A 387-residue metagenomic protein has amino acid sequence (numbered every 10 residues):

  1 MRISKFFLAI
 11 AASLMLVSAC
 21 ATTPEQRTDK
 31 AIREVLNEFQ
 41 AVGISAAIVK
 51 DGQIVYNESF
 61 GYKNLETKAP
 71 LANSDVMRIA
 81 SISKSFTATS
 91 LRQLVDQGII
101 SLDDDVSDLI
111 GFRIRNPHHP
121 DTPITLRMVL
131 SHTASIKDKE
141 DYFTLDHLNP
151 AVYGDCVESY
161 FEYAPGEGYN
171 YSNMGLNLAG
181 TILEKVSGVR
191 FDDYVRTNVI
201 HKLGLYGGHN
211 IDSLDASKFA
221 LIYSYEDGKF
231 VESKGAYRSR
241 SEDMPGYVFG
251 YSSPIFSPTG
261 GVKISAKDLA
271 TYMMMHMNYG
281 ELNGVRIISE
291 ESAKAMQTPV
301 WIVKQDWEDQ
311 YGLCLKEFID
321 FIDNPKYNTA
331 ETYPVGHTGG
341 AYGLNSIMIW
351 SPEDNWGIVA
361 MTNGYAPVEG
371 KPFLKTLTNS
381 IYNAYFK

Functional and structural regions predicted by a protein language model:
M1-L8: Bacterial N-terminal signal peptides that target proteins for export
S18-A19: C-terminal motif of bacterial Sec signal peptides marking the signal peptidase cleavage site
E25-M77, I99, P150-S159, Y382-N383: Short, conserved catalytic-motif segment at the N-terminal edge
E34, E38-S45, E66-M128, F161-G175 (+2 more regions): Short active-site loop at a secondary-structure junction that contains or immediately precedes the catalytic residue(s)
G61-K63, Y237, G364: A generic structural motif
P117-G340: Short, surface-exposed loop or secondary-structure junction motifs that flank catalytic or metal-binding residues
K304-D306, D320, A360-K387: Short, gly/Ser/Thr-rich active-site loops of penicillin-recognizing serine hydrolases
H337, N345-G364: Short, well-ordered beta-strand elements
